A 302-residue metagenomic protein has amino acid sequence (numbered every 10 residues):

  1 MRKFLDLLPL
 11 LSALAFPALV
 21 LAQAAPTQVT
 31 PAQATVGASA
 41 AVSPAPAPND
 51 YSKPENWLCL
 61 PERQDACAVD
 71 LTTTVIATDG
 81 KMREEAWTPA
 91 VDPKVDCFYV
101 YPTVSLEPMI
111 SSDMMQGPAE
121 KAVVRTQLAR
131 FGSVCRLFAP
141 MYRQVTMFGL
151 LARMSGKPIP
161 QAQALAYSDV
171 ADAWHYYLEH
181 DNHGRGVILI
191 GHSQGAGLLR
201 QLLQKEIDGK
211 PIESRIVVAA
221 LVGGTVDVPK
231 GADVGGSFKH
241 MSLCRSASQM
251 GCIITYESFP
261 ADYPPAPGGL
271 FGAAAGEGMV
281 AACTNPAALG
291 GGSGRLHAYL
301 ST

Functional and structural regions predicted by a protein language model:
M1-F4: Positively charged n-region of N-terminal signal peptides that target proteins for export
D6-V20: Bacterial N-terminal signal peptides
A22-A129: Flexible, membrane-associating and regulatory peripheral segments of lipid-active enzymes
E55, P61-R63, A90, Y99-G186: Active-site catalytic motif of lipid deacylating hydrolases and related acyltransferases
D96-V100, F138-M141, I188-L189, V218-L221 (+1 more regions): Structural recognition of the beta-strand scaffold that forms the well-ordered cores of secreted hydrolase catalytic
V124, L198-I207: Short, well-ordered amphipathic alpha-helices
A164, S168-H183, Q204-T302: Surface cap/lid and interfacial helix-loop subdomains adjacent to catalytic sites that gate substrate access
G191-G195, L199: Gly/Ala-rich beta-loop-alpha elbow adjacent to hydrolase catalytic centers
